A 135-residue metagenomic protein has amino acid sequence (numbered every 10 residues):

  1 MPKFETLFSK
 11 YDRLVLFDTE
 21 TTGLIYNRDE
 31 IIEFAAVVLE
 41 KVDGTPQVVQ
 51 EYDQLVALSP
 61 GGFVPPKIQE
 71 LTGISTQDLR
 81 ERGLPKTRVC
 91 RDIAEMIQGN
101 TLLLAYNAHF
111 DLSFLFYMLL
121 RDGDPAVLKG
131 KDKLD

Functional and structural regions predicted by a protein language model:
M1-G130: Conserved non-catalytic scaffold segment of RNase H-like nuclease domains
K131-D135: Short, flexible loop segments at boundaries between secondary-structure elements
